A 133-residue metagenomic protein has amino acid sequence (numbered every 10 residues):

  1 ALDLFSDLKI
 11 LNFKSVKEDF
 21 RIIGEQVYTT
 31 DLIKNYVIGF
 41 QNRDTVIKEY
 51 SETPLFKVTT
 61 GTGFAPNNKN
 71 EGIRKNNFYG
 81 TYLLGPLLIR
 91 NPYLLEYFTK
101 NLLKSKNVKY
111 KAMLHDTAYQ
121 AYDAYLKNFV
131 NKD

Functional and structural regions predicted by a protein language model:
A1-L32: Cysteine-nucleophile active-site neighborhood
F5-L8, E25, G39, N70 (+1 more regions): Hydrophobic, well-ordered secondary-structure segments
I10, G39, F78-G80: Conserved beta-strand scaffold positions in the cores of enzyme catalytic domains, especially in NTP/NDP-utilizing
F13, N42-T45, L83: Fold-independent oxyanion-binding glycine-rich loops and adjacent beta-strand/coil segments at enzyme active sites
E18, V46-E49, P86-R90: Short, acidic Gly/Pro/Ser/Thr-rich loop/turn segments
V27-N76: Catalytic beta-strand/loop cores that center a nucleophilic Ser/Cys/Thr and support acyl-enzyme chemistry
N77-D133: Acyltransferase
